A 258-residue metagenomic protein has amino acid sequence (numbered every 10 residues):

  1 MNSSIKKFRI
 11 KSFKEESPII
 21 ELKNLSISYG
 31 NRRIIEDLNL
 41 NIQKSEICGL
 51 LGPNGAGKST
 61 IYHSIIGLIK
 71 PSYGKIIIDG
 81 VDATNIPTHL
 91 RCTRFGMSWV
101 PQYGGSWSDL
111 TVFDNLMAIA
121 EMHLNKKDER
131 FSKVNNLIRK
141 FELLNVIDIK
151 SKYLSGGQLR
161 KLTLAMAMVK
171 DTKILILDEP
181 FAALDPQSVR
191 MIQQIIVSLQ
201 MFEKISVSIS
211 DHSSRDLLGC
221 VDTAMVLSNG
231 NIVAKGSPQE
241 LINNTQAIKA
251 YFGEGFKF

Functional and structural regions predicted by a protein language model:
L51-P53: The feature captures the beta-strand-to-loop junction immediately N-terminal to the Walker
I66: Helix-to-loop junction immediately C-terminal to a conserved catalytic motif
K75-C92: ABC ATPase NBD Q-loop/coupling interface
Y103, D109-E121: Q-loop/switch helix immediately C-terminal to the Walker
D128-V146, Q194-V197: Conserved ABC ATPase "signature" region
K150-L154: Conserved ABC ATPase signature
